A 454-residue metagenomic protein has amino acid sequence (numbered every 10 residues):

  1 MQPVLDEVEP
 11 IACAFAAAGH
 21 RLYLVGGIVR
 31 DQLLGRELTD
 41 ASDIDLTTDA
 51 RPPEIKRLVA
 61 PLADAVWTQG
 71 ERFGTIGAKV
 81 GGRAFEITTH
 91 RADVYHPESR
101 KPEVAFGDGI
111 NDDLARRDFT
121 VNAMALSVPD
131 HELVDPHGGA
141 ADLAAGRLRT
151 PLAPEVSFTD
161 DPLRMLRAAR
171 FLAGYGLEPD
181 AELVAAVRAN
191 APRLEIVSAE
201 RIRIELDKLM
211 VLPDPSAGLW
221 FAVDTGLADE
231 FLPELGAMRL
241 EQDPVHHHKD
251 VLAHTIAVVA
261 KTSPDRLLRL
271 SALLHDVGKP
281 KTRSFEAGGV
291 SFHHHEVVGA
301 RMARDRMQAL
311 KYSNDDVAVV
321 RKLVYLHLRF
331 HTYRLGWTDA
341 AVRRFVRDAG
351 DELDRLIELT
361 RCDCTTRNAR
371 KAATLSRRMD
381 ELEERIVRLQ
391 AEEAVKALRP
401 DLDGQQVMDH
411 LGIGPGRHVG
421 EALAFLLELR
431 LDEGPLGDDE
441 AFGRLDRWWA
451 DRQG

Functional and structural regions predicted by a protein language model:
M1-G454: Catalytic cores of the polymerase beta-like nucleotidyltransferase superfamily and closely associated nucleotide
